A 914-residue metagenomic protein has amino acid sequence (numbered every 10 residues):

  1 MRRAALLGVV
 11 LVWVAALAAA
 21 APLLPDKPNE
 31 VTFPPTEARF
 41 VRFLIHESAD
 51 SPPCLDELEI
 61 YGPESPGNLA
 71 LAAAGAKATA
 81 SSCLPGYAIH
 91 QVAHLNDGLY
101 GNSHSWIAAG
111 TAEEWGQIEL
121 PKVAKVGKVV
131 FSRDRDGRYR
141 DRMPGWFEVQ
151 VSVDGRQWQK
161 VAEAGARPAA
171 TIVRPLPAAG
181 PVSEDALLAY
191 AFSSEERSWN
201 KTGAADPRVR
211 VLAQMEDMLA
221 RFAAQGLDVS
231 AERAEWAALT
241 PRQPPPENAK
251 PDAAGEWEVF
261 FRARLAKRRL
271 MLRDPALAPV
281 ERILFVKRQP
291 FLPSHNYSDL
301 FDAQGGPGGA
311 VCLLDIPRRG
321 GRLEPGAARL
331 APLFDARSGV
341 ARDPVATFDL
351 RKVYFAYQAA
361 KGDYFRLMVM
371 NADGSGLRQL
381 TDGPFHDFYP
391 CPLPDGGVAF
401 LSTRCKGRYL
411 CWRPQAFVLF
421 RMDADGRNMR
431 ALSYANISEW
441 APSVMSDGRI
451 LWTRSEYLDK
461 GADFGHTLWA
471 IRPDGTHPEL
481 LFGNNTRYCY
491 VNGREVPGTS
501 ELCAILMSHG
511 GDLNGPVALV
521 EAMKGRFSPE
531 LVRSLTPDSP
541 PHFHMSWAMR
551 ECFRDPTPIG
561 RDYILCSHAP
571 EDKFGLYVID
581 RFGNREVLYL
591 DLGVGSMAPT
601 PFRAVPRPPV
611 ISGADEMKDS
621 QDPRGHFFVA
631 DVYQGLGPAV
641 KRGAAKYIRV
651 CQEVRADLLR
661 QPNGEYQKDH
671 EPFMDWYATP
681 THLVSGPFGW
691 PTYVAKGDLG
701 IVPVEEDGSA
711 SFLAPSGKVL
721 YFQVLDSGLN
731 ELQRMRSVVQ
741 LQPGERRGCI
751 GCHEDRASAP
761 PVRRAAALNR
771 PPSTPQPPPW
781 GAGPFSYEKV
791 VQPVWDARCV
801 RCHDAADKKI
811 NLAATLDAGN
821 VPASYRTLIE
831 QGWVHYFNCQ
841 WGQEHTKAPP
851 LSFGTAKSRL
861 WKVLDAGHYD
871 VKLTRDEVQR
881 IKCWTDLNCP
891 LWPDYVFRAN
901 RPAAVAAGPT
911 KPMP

Functional and structural regions predicted by a protein language model:
A19-A21, A179-D206, R210-M215, A231-W236 (+13 more regions): Aromatic- and Gly/Pro-enriched helix-to-coil junctions and flexible linker segments
A21-R39, A49-V126, D134-M143, R156-Q157 (+1 more regions): Disordered, acidic Ser/Thr/Pro-rich linker "stalks" and the adjacent N-terminal cap of the next globular domain
A278-P279, F348-D349, L393-D395, M445-D447 (+2 more regions): Residue-level detector of Asp-centered blade-edge/turn motifs that repeat once per structural unit in beta-propeller
L284-V286, L292-P293, K352-A356, V398-T403 (+3 more regions): Residue position within the beta-strands of beta-propeller blades
Q289-R337, A359-K361, A372: Beta-propeller domains
G308-A310, G362-M368, R408-V418, K460-W469 (+2 more regions): Structural motif
G320-G339, N371-H386, D423-I437, R472-C489 (+3 more regions): Multi-bladed beta-propeller domains
V491-V578: Loop/turn-rich, solvent-exposed surfaces of beta-rich toroidal or solenoidal domains
